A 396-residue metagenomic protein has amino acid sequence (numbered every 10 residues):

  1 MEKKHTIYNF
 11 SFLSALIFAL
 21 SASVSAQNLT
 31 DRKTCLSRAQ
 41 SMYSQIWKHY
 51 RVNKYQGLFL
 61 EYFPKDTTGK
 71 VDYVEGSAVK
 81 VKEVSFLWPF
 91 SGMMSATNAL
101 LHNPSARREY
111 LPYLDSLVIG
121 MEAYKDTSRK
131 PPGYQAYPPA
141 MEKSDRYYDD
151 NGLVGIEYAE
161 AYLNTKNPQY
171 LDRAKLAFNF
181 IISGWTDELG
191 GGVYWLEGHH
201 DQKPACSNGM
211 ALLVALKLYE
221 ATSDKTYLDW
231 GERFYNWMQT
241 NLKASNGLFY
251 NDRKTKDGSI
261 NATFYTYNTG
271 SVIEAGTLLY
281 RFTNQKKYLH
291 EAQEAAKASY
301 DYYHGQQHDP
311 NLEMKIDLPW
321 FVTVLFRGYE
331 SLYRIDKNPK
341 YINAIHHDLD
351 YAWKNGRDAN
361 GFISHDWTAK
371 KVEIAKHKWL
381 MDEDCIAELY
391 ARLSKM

Functional and structural regions predicted by a protein language model:
M1-T30: Bacterial Sec-dependent N-terminal signal peptides
L29-M94, L100-P112, S116-D149, K203 (+3 more regions): CBM-like carbohydrate-recognition segments
Q45, S116, G120, L176 (+8 more regions): The canonical alpha-helical register within tetratricopeptide repeats
T97-L100, E157-A161, A215-L218, G276-L279 (+2 more regions): The core hydrophobic/aromatic register in alpha-helical repeat solenoids, strongest for pentatricopeptide repeats
L111-A221, K225-E232: Extended ligand-binding groove/face enriched in aromatic
N208-A211, A215-L218, Y227-G276: Active-site cradle of extracellular carbohydrate-active enzymes
N268-T283, Y288-H304: Oxyanion-binding "anion nests"
